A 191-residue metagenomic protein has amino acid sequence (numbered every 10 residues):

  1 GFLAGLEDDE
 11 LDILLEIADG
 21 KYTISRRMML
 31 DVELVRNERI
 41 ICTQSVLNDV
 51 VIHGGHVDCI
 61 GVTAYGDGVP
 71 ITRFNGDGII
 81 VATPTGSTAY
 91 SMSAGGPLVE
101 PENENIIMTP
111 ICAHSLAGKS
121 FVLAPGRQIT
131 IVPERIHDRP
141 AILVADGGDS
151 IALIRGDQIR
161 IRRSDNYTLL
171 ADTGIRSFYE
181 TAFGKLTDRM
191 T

Functional and structural regions predicted by a protein language model:
G1-D77: Catalytic core of DAGKc-family lipid kinases
R26-L30, V46-N48, D58-V62, D77-I79 (+5 more regions): A generic structural signal for short beta-strands and their flanking turns/coil linkers
L34-R36, G54, T85-S87, C112 (+1 more regions): Glycine-rich beta-alpha junction loops
L34-R39, A64-G68, P110, P133-R135 (+2 more regions): Short acidic, glycine-rich loop/turn motifs
Q44-L47, I111-H114, P140-I142: Short Pro/Gly-enriched beta-strand edge/turn motifs at strand-loop
I52-H53, P70, K119-T191: ATP/nucleoside-binding phosphotransfer catalytic cores, i.e., glycine-rich phosphate-binding loops
C59, S87-Y90, S115-L116, D138-R139 (+1 more regions): Short, acidic Gly/Pro/Ser/Thr-rich loop/turn segments
T72-D77, V81-A117: Gly/Ser/Thr-rich active-site loops/lids in small-molecule metabolic enzymes that frequently grip phosphoryl groups
